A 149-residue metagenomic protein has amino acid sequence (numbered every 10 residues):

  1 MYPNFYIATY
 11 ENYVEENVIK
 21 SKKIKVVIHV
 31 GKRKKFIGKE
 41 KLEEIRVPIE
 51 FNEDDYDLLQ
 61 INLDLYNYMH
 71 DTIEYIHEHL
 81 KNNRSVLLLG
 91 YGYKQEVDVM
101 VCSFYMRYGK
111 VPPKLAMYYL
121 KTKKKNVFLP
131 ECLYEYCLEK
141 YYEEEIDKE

Functional and structural regions predicted by a protein language model:
M1-V86, S103-Y141, E145: Cysteine-based protein phosphatase catalytic domain of the PTP/DSP
Y93: Gly/Ala-rich beta-loop-alpha elbow adjacent to hydrolase catalytic centers
V97-V99: A eukaryotic "domain-to-IDR transition" signal
K148-E149: Intrinsically disordered, low-complexity regulatory segments in eukaryotic proteins
